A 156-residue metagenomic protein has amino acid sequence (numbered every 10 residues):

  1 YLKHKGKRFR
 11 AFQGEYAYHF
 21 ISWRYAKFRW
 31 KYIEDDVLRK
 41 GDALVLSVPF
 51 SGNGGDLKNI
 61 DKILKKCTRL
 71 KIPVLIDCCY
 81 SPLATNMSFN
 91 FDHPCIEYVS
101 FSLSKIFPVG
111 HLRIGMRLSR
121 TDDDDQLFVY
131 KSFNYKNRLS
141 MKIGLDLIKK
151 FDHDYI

Functional and structural regions predicted by a protein language model:
Y1, A11, V37-A43, Y130-K131 (+1 more regions): Catalytic phosphate/metal-binding cores of nucleic-acid and nucleotide-processing enzymes, i.e., regions that mediate
Y1-F9, G115: Conserved beta-loop-alpha segment that forms the PLP phosphate-binding cup at the N-terminus of a helix
E15-S22, A84-N86: Short, charged/polar "capping" segments at the starts of alpha-helices and the immediately preceding loops
H19-W23, R39-G41, P108-R113: Short, charged, surface-exposed secondary-structure boundary motifs
F28-P82: Active-site phosphate-binding strand-loop segment of PLP-dependent enzymes
N86-F101: A short alpha/beta connector and helix-capping loop motif
Y98-Y155: Conserved core segment of the aminotransferase class I/II
